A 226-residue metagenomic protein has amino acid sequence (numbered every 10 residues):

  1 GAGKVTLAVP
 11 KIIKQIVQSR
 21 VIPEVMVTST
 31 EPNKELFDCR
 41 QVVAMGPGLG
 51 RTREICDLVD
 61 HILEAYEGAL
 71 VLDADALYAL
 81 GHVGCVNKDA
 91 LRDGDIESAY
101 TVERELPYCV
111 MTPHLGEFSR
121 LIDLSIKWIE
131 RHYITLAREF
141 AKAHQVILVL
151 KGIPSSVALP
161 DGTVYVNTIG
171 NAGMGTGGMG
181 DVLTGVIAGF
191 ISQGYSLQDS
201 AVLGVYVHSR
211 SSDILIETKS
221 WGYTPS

Functional and structural regions predicted by a protein language model:
G3-I169: Glycine-rich phosphate/dinucleotide-binding loop and adjoining beta-alpha-beta core of small-molecule
L7, G48-L49, G177, F190 (+2 more regions): Hydrophobic alpha-helical scaffolding
A8, Q193-G194, V207, S211-I214: Hydrophobic alpha-helical segments
V21, S212-S226: Charged C-terminal helix
S119-R120, T176-V207: Short, small-residue alpha-helix embedded
Y133-K142, L197-S211, P225-S226: Short, well-structured alpha-helical segments that form the helix of a local strand-helix-strand
P154, G204, E217-W221: Flexible domain-boundary/linker segments
A172-M174: Glycine-rich phosphate/pyrophosphate-binding beta-alpha loops
